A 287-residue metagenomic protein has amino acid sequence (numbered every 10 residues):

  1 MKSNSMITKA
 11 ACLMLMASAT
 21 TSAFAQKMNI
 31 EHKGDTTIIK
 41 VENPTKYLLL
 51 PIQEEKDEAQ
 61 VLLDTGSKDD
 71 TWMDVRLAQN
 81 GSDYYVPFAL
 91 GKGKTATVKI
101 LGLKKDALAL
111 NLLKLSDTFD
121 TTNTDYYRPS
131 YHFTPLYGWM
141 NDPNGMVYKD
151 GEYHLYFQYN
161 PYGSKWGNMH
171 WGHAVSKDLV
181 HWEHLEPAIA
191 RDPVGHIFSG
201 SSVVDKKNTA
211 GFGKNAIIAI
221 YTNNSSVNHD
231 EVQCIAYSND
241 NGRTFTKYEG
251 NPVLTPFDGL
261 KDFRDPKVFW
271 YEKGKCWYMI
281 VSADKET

Functional and structural regions predicted by a protein language model:
M1-K27: Bacterial Sec-dependent N-terminal signal peptides
Q26-D265, W270-T287: Beta-rich carbohydrate-recognition and catalytic domains
